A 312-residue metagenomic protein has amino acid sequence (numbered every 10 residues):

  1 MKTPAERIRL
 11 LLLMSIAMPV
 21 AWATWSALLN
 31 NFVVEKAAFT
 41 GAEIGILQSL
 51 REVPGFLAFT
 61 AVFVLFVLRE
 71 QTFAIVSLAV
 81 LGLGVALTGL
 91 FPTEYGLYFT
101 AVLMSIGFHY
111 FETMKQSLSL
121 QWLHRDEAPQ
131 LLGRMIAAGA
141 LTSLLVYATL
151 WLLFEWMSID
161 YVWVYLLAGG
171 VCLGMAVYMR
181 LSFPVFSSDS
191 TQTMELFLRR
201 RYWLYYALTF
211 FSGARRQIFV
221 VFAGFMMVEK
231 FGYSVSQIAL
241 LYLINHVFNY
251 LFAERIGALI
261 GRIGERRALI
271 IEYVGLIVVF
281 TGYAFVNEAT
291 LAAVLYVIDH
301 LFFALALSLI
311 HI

Functional and structural regions predicted by a protein language model:
A27-E43, V221-I238: Short amphipathic helix-loop junctions that connect adjacent transmembrane helices in Major Facilitator Superfamily/SLC
A58-E70, F154, F252-E265: Helix-to-loop junctions at the C-terminal end of transmembrane segments in multipass secondary transporters
F73-A86, R267-G282: Structural signature of the two symmetry-related core transmembrane helices
G89-T100, A284-Y296: Helix-loop junctions at membrane interfaces in 12-TM secondary transporters
I106-A137: Cytoplasmic helix-loop-helix junction between adjacent transmembrane helices in 12-TM secondary transporters
L132-A148: Glycine-rich segments within core transmembrane alpha-helices of 12-TM secondary carriers
L150, G169-S188: C-terminal membrane-cytosol helix-exit motif in multi-pass small-molecule transporters
I310-I312: Conserved small/polar residues in nucleotide/adenosyl-binding loops
